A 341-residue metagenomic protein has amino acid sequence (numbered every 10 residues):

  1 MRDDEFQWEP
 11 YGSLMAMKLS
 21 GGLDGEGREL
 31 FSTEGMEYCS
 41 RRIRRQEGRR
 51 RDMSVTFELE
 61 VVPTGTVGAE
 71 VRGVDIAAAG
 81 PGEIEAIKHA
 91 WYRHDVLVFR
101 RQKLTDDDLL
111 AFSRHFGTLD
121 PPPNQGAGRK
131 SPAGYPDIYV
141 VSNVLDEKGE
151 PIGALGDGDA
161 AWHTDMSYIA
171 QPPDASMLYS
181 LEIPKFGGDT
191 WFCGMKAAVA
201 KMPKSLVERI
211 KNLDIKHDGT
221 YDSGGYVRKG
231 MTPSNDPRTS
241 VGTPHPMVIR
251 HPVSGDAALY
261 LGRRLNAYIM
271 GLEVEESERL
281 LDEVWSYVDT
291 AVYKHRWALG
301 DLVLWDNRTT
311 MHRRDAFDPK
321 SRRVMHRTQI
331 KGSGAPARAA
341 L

Functional and structural regions predicted by a protein language model:
R2, R28, R41-R45, R49-R51: Basic polycationic patches enriched in arginine
M15, G21: Short polybasic linear motifs
M17, E26-S32, S40: Intrinsically disordered, low-complexity segments enriched in serine/threonine/proline/glycine and often basic
G35-C39, D52-L304, R308-L341: Fe(II)/2-oxoglutarate oxygenase catalytic core
